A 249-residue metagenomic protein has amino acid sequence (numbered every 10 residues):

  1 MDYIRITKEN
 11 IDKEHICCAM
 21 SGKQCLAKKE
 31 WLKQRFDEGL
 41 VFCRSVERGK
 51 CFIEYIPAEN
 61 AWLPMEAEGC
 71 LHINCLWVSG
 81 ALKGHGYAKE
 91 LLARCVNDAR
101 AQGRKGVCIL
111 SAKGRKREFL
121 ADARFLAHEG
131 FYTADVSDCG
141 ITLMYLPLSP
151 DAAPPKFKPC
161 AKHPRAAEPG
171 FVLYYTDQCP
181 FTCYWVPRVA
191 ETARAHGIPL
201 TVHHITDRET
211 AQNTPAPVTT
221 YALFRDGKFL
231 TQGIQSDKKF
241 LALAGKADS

Functional and structural regions predicted by a protein language model:
M1-R48, C160, F181, R188 (+1 more regions): Short amphipathic alpha-helix that is part of the acyltransferase structural core
K28-E47, C51-C70, N74: A conserved beta-strand-loop-helix scaffold within acyl/acetyltransferase catalytic domains
V78, G84-A99: Conserved acetyl-CoA-binding loop-helix of GNAT-fold acetyltransferases
N97-R117: Conserved GNAT acetyl-CoA-binding A-motif
K113-D138: Conserved active-site alpha-helix within GNAT-family acetyltransferase domains
D138-H163: C-terminal "cap" of GNAT-fold acetyltransferases
C160-A195: Local sequence-structure signature of Cys/Sec-based thiol-disulfide redox active-site neighborhoods
D226-S249: Non-catalytic, surface beta->alpha helical segment in thiol-disulfide oxidoreductase systems
